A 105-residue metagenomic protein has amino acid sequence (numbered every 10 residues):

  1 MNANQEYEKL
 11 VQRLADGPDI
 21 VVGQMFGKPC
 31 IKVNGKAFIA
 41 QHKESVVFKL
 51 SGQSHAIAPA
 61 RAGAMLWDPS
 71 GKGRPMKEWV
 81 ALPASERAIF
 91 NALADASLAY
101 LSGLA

Functional and structural regions predicted by a protein language model:
M1-A105: Charge-dense, helix-prone N-terminal extensions
